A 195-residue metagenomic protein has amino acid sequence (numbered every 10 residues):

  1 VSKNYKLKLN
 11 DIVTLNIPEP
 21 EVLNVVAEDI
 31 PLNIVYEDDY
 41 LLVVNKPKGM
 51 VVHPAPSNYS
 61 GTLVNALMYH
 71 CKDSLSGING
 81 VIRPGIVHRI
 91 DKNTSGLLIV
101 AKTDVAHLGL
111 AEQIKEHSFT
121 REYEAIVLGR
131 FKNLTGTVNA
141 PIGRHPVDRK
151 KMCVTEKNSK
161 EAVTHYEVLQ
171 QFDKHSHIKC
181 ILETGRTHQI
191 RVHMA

Functional and structural regions predicted by a protein language model:
V1-A195: RNA pseudouridine synthases
